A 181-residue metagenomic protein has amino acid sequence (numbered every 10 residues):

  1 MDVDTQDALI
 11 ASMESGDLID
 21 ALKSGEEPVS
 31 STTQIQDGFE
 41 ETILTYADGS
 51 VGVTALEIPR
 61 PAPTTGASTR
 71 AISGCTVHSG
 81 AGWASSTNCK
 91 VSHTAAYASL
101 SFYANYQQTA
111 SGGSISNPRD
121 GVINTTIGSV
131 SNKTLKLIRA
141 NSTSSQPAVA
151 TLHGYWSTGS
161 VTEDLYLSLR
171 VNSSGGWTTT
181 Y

Functional and structural regions predicted by a protein language model:
M1-H78: N-terminal propeptides/leader regions of secreted preproproteins that are proteolytically removed before maturation
E57-Y181: Mature secreted bioactive peptide module from preproproteins
